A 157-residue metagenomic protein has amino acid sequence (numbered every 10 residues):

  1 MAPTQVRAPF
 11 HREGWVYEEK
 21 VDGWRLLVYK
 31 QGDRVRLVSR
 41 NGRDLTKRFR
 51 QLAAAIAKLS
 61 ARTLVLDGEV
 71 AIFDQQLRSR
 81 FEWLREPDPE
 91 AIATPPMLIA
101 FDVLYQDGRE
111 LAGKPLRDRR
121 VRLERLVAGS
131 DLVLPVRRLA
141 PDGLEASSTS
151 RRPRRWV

Functional and structural regions predicted by a protein language model:
M1-V157: Catalytic cores of nucleic-acid ligases and guanylyltransferases
